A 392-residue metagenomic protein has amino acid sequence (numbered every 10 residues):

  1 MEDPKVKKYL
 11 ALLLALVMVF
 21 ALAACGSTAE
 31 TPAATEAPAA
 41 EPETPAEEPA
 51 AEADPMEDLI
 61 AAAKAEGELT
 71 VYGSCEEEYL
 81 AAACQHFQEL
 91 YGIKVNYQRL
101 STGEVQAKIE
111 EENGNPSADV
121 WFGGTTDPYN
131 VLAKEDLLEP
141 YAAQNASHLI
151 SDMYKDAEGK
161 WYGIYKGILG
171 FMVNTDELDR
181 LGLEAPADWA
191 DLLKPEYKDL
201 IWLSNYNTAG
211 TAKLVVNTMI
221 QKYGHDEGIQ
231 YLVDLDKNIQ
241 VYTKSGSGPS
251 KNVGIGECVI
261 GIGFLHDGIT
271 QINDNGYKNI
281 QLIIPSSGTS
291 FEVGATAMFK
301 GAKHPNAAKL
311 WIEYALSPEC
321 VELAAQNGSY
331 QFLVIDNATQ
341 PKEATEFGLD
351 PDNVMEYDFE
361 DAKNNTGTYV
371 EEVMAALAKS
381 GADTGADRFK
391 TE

Functional and structural regions predicted by a protein language model:
M1-E66, D383-E392: Short, low-complexity disordered leader/linker segments with a strong preference for bacterial N-terminal type II
P38, A53-K64, E68-K94, F171 (+1 more regions): Short, polar/charged alpha-helical segment
T70-C84, N96-E112, P116-E257: Extracytoplasmic ligand-binding site segments that recognize negatively charged/polar headgroups
D127-V131, V259-N279: A ligand-binding cleft/hinge motif common to bilobed small-molecule-binding domains
G167, Y231-D236, Y242-T243, G276-K300: Periplasmic-binding protein-like
T289-G294, F299-Y357, D387-R388: Mature extracytoplasmic/periplasmic domains
N353-E392: Conserved C-terminal helix/tail region of periplasmic/extracytoplasmic solute-binding proteins
